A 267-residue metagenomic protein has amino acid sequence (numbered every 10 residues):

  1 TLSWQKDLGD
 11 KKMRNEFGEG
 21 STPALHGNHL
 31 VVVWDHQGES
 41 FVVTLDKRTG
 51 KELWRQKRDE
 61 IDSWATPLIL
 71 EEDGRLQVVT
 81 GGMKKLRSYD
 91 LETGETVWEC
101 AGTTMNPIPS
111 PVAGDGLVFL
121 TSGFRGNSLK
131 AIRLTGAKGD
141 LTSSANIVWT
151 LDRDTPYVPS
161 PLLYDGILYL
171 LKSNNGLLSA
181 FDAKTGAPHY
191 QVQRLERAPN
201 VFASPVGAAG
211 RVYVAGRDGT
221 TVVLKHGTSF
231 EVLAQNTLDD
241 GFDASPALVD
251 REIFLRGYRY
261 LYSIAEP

Functional and structural regions predicted by a protein language model:
T1-P267: Noncatalytic, solvent-exposed loop/strand surfaces of beta-propeller-type extracellular/periplasmic domains
